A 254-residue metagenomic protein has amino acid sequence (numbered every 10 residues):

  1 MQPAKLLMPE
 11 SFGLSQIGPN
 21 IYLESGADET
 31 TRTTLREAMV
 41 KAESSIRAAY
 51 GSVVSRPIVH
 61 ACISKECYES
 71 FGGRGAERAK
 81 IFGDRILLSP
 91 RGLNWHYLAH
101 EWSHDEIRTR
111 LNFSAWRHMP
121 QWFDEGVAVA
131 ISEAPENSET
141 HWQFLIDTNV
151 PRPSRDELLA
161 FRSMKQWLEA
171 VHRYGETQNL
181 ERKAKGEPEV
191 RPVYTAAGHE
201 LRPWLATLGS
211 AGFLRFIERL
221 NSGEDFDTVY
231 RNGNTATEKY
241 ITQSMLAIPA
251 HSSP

Functional and structural regions predicted by a protein language model:
M1, A48-R56, G75-D84, Q143-R152 (+2 more regions): Short charge-dense sequence patches
M1-S15, L246-P254: N-terminal low-structure segments adjacent to metalloprotease catalytic domains across cellular compartments
Q2-P3, R108, S163: N-terminal functional modules and adjacent low-complexity/disordered segments of proteins
L6-P120, A134, F226: Juxtacatalytic substrate-recognition/specificity segment
D84-L88, E125, G198: Surface-exposed aromatic
Y97, A115-A197, A206-P254: Acidic/His/Gly-enriched intrinsically disordered linker/tail segments that often contain short helix/coil "MoRF-like"
